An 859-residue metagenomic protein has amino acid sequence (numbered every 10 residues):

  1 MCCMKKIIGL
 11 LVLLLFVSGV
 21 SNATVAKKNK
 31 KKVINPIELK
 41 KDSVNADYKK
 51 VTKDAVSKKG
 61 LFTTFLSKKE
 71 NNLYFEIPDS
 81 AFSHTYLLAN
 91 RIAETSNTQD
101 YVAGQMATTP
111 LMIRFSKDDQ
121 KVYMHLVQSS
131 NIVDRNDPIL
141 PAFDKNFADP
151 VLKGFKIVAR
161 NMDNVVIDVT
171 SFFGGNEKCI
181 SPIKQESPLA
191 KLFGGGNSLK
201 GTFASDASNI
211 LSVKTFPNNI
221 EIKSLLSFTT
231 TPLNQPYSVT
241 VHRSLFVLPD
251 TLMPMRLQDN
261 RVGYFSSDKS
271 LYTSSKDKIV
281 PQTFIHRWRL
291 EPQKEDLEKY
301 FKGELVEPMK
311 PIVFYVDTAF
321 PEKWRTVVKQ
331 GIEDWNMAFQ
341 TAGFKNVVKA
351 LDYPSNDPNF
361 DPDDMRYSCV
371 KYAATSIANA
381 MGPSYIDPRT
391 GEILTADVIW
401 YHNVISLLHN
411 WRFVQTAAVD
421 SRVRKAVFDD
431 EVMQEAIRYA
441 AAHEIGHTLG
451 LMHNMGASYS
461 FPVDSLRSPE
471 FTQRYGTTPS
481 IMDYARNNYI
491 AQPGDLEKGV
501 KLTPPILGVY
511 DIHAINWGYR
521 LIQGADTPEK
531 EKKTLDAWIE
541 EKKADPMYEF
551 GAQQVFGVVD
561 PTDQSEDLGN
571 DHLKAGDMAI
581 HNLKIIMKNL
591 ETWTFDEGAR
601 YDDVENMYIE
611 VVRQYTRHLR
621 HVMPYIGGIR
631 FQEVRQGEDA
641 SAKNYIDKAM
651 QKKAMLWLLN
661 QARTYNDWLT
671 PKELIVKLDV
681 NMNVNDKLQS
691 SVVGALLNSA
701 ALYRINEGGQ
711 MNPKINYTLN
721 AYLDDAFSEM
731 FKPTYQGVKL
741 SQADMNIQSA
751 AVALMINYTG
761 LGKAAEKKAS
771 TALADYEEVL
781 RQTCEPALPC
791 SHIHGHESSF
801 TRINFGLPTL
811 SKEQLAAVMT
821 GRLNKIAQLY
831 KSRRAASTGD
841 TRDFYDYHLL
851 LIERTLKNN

Functional and structural regions predicted by a protein language model:
M1-K28: Bacterial Sec-dependent N-terminal signal peptides
K27-F320, V347, Y353-I405, R412-D430 (+4 more regions): Auxiliary tRNA-acceptor-end handling modules of aminoacyl-tRNA synthetases
V44, D352-A373, E435-Q492: The catalytic-center signature of Zn2+-dependent metalloproteases
F82, K323-V347: Zn2+-dependent metallopeptidase catalytic core
W324-G331, M433, I437, A441 (+1 more regions): Stable alpha-helical elements in mature extracytoplasmic
E333-F344, G446-H447, L451, N487 (+1 more regions): Sec-exported extracytoplasmic/periplasmic mature domains
M381, I386, E392-W400, R438-L449 (+3 more regions): Extended catalytic-interface subdomain
S458-N859: Conserved catalytic/binding loops enriched for acidic/polar residues
